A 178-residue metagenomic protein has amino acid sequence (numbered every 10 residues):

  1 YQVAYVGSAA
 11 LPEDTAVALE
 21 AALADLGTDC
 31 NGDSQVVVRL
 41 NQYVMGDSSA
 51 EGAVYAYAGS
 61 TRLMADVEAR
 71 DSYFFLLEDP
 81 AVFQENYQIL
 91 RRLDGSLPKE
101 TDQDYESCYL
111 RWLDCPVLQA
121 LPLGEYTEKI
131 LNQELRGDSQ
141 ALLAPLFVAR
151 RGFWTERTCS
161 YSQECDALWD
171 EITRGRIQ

Functional and structural regions predicted by a protein language model:
Y1, Y5, Y43, Y55-Y57 (+7 more regions): Sequence-level detector for tyrosine residue identity
Y1-S8, R176-Q178: Gram-positive cell-envelope targeting signals
Q2-A4, F75-L77, L90-R91, P145-A149: Ordered hydrophobic segments in well-structured contexts
V3, V38-L40, L63, L93 (+1 more regions): Generic structural hydrophobic/aromatic packing signal, biased to beta-strands
G7-F74, P80: Extracytoplasmic/periplasmic/luminal assembly and interaction segments in envelope/secretory/respiratory proteins
Y57-L118: Extracytoplasmic "Venus flytrap"/periplasmic binding protein-like
D102-I177: Periplasmic solute-binding protein
